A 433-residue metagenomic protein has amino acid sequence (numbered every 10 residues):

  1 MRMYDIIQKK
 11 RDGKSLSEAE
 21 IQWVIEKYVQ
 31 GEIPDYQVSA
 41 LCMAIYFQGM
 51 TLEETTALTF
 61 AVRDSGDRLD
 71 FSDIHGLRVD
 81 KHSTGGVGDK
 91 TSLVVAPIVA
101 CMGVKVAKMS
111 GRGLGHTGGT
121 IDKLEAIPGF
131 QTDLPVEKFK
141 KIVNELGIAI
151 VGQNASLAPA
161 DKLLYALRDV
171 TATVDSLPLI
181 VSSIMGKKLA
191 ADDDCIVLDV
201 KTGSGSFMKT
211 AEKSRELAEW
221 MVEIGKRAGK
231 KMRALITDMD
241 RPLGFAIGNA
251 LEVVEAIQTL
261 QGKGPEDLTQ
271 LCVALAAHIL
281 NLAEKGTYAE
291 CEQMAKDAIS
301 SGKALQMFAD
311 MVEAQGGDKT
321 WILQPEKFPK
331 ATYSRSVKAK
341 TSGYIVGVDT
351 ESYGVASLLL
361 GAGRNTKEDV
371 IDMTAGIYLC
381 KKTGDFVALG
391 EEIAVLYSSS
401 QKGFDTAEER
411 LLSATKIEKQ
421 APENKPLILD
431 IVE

Functional and structural regions predicted by a protein language model:
M1-G88, T259, M307-D318, I428 (+1 more regions): Acidic, glycine/proline-rich low-complexity segments that act as flexible tails and inter-domain linkers
D5, K10, S15-S17, R68-L69 (+4 more regions): Well-ordered secondary-structure scaffolds
F47-Q48, L93-A107, K187-D192, R227-A228 (+1 more regions): Alpha-helix C-terminal capping segments
F60-S83, V136-A166: Self-splicing inteins and homing endonuclease
L77-A100, V104-H116: Glycine/serine-rich anion-binding loops at beta->alpha junctions that coordinate negatively charged ligand groups
M109, V143, V151-N154, I184 (+2 more regions): Short beta-strand segments
K123-A149, E219-G225, G229: A glycine-rich helix N-cap at a beta->alpha junction
N144-C195: Phosphate/diphosphate-binding glycine-rich loops and adjacent basic-rich segments that engage nucleotide
